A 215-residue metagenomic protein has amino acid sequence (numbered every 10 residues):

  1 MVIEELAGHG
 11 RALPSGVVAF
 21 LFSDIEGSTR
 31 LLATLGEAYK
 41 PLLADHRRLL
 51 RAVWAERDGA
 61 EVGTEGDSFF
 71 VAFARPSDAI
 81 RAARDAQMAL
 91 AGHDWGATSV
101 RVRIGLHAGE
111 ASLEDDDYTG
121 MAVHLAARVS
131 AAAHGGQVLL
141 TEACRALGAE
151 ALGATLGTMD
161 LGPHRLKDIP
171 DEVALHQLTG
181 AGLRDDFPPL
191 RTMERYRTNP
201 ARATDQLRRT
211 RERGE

Functional and structural regions predicted by a protein language model:
M1-S15, T179-E215: Intrinsically disordered or compositionally simple regulatory linkers and C-terminal tails in signal-transduction
V2, R47, L152, L156 (+1 more regions): Generic secondary-structure transition motif, activating predominantly at the C-termini of alpha-helices
V2-A82, M88-A89: Catalytic NTP-binding/metal-coordinating core of nucleotidyl cyclase/transferase enzymes
E5, P41-L42, T155, D160 (+2 more regions): Acidic/proline-rich low-complexity IDRs
S28, L113, L183-D185: Short, acidic Gly/Pro/Ser/Thr-rich loop/turn segments
L35, H93, T155, L190-M193 (+1 more regions): Low-complexity, intrinsically disordered/propeptide-like segments
R51, F70-G180: Catalytic beta-strand-to-alpha-helix segment of the class III nucleotidyl cyclase homology domain
W54-A60, V138-R145, V173-G180, M193-R202 (+1 more regions): Low-complexity, flexible helical/coil segments
